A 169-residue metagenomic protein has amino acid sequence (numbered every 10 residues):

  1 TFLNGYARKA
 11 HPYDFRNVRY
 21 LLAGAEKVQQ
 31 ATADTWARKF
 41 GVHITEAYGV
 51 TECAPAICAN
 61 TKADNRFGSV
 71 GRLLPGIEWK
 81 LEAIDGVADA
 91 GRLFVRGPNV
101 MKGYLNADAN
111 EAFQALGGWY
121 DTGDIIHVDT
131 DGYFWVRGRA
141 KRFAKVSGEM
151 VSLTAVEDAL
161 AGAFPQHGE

Functional and structural regions predicted by a protein language model:
T1, R8, K27, V151-V156: ATP-dependent adenylate-forming carboxylate-activation enzymes
A7-R66, E78-K80: Gly/Ser/Thr-rich phosphate-binding loop
L22, K27, C58-N60, N65-A107: Adenylate-forming AMP-binding core of the ANL superfamily, especially NRPS adenylation
A25, G49, G71, D124 (+1 more regions): Active-site glycine-centered loops adjacent to acidic/histidine catalytic or metal-binding residues that shape
G91, G97, K102-G103, N110-E111 (+1 more regions): AMP-binding/adenylate-forming catalytic core of the ANL superfamily
